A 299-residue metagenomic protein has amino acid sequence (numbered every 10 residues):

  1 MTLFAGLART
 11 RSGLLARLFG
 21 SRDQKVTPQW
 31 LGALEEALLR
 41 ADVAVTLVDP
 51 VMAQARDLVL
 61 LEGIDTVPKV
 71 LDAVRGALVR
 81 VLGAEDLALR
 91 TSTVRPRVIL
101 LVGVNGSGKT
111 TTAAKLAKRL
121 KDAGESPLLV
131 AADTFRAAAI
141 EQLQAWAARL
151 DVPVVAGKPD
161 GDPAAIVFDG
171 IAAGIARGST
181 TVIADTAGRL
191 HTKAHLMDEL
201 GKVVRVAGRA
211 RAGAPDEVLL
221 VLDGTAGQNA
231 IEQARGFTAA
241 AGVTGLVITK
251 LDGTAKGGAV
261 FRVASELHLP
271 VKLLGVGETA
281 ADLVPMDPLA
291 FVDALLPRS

Functional and structural regions predicted by a protein language model:
F4-A132, A138-A184: Primarily NTPase-proximal linker/entry elements flanking Walker-type ATP/GTP-binding cores
L38, A55, A77, A210 (+2 more regions): Alpha-helix boundary/capping residues
D42, D133, D185, D223 (+1 more regions): Acidic active-site catalytic centers that drive phospho-/nucleotidyl reactions and related ester hydrolyses
V45, R136-A137, G227, G253: Alpha-helix N-cap/helix-start and coil->helix boundary motif
V102-G103, D185, V221, G275: Short beta-strand segments
Q142, P159-R177, H191-P297: Conserved catalytic-core segment of NTP-binding enzymes
